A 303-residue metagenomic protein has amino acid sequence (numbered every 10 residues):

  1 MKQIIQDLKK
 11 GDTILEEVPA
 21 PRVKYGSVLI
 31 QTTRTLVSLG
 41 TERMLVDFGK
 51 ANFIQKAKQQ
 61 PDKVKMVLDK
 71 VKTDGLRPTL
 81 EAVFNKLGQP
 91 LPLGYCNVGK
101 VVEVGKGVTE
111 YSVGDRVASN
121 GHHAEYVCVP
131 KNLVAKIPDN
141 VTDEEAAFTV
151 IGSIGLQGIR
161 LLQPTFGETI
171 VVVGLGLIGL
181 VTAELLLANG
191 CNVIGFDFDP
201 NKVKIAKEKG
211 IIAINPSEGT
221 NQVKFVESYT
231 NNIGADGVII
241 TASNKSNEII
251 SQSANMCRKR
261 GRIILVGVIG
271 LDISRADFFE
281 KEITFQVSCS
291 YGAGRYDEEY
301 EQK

Functional and structural regions predicted by a protein language model:
M1-N85, Q89, G121: Short N-terminal strand-loop motif that marks the start of NAD(P)H/FAD-dependent oxidoreductase cofactor-binding domains
R34, D115-R116, Y126, T169 (+2 more regions): Residue-level marker of beta-strand positions
P78-Q89, C96-N120: A glycine-/small-residue-rich N-terminal strand-loop-strand element that serves as the cofactor-binding glycine loop
P92-Y95, N120-N132: A structural motif shared across PLP-dependent enzymes of the aminotransferase-like
Y111-S112, P164, C257: Short, well-ordered loop/turn sites that connect or cap secondary structure elements
R116, E145-G219: Mid-domain Rossmann-like dinucleotide-binding core that forms the NAD(H)/NADP(H) cofactor-binding site
G121, D197-F198, C289: Conserved acidic E/D residue at the C-terminus of a beta-strand in Rossmann-like folds
K204, K209-S288, G294: Glycine-rich cofactor phosphate-binding loops and adjacent beta1-alpha1 units of small-molecule cofactor enzyme domains
